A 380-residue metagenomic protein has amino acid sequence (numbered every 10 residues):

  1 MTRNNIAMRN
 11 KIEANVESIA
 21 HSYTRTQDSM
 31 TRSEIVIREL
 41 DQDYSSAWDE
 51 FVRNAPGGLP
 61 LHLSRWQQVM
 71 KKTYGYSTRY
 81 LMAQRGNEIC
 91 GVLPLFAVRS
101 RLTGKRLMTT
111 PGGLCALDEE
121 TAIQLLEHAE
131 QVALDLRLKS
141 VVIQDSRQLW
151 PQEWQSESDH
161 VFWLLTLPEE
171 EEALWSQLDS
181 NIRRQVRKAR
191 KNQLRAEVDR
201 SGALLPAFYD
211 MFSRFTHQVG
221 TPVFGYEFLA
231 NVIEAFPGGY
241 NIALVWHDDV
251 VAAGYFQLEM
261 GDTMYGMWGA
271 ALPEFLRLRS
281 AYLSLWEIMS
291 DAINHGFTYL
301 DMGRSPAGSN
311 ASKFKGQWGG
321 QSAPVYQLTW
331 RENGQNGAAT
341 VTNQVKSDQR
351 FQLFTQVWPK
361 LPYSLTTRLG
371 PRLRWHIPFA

Functional and structural regions predicted by a protein language model:
M1-T26, T121-V198: Acyl-donor-binding surface of acyltransferase catalytic domains
E34-G86, C90, L95-L102, D145-D159 (+1 more regions): A conserved beta-strand-loop-helix scaffold within acyl/acetyltransferase catalytic domains
Y76-T78, D135-L138, H295-F297: Short, high-confidence coil segments that cap the C-terminus of an alpha-helix and link into the following beta-strand
M82-G86, V92-L93, I123-V132, L229-V341: Aromatic (often tryptophan-rich) hydrophobic motifs at membrane interfaces
R99-G112: Conserved acyl-donor/pantetheine-binding loop and adjacent beta-alpha core of acyl/acetyltransferases and related
M108-P111, S158-H160, A323: Short, solvent-exposed loop/turn segments at the edges of secondary structure
G112-A116, L164: Acyl-group handling in specialized metabolite and lipid biosynthesis
E332-A380: Membrane-proximal basic amphipathic "stem/tether" segments
